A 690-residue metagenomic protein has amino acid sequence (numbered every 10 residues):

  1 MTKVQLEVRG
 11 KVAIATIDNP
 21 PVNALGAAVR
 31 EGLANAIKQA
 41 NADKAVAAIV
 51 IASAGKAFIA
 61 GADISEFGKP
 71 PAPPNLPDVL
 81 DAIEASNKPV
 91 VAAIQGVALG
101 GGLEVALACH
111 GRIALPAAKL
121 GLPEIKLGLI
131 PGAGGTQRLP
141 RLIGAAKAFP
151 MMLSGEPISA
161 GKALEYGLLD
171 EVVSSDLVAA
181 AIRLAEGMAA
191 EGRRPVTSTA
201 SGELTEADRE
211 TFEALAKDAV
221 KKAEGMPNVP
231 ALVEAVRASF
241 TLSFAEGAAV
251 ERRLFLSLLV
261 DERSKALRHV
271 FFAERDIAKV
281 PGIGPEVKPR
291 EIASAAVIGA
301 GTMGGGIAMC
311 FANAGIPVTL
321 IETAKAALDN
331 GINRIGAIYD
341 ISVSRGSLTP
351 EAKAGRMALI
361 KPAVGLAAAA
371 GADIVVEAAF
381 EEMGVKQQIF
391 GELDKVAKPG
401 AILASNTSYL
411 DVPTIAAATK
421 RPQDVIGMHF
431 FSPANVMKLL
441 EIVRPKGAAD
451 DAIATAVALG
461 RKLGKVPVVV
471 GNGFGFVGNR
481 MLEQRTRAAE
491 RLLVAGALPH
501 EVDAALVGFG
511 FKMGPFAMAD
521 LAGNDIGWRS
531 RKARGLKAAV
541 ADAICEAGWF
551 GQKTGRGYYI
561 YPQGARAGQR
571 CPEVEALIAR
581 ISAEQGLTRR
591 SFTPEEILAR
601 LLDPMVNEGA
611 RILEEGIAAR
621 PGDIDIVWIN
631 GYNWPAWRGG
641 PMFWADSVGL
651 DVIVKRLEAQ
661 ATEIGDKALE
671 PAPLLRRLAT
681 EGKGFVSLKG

Functional and structural regions predicted by a protein language model:
M1-Q5, G690: Basic/polar N-terminal segments that are highly enriched at the extreme N-terminus, encompassing both cleavable
G10-D18, A28-P70, D81-Q95, L115-K119 (+1 more regions): A structural preference for short, pocket-lining loop segments at secondary-structure junctions
D18, R30, P70-N75, S86 (+4 more regions): N-terminal glycine-rich phosphate-binding loop for ADP-containing cofactors
K56-A60, L99-G100, L410-D411: Short, active-site-adjacent cap segments at secondary-structure transitions
L103: Long, basic N-terminal domains or extensions that often function in RNA/ssDNA interaction or organelle/cellular
L122: Small cofactor-carrier domains centered on a conserved lysine used for covalent cofactor attachment
